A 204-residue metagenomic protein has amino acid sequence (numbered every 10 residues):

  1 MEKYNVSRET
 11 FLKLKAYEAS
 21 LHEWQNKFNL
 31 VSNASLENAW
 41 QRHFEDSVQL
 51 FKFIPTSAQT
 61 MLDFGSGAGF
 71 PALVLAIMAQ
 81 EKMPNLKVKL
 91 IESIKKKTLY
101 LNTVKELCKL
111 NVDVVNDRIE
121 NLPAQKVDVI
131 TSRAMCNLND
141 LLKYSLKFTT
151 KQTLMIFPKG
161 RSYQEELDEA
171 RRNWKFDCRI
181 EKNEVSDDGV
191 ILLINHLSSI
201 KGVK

Functional and structural regions predicted by a protein language model:
M1-T56, L62, K95-L99, T103-C108: Class I SAM-dependent transferase core
V48-S132: Conserved SAM/SAH cofactor-binding pocket of Class I
G67, A134-N137, R161: Short glycine-rich anion-binding loops that position phosphate/pyrophosphate groups of nucleotides and phosphorylated
K87, N111-D113, L154, F176-R179: Conserved beta-strand segments of alpha/beta enzyme cores
K89, S162-K204: Active-site capping/gating segments
N102-T103, L142-S145, D168-E169: Short amphipathic alpha-helical segments
L142-L154: A short glycine-rich, Lys/Arg-flanked "PGG" loop and its adjoining helix->strand segment in the class I
Q152-Y163: Conserved beta-strand signature within the Rossmann-like core of class I S-adenosyl-L-methionine
